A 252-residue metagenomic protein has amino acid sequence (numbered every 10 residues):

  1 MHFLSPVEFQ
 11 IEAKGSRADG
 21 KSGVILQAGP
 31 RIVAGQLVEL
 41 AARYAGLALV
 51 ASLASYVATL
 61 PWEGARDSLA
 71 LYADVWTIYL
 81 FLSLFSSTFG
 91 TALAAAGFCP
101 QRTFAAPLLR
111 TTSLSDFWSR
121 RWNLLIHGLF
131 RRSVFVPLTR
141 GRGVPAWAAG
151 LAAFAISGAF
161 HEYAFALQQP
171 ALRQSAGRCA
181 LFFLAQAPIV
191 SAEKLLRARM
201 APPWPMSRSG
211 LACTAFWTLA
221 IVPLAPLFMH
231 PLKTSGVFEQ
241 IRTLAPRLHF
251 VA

Functional and structural regions predicted by a protein language model:
M1-S115: Intramembrane catalytic core of multi-pass membrane enzymes that act on lipidic substrates
G35-A48, D67-S83, A146-F154, S175-Q186 (+1 more regions): Transmembrane alpha-helices of multi-pass eukaryotic membrane proteins
S55-A73, G141, A166-R178, R199-W204 (+1 more regions): Membrane-lumen (extracellular) interface motif
S55-Y56, A192-K194, A225-P226: Alpha-helical transmembrane segments
L82, G90-A166, A201-A252: Membrane-interfacial catalytic/cofactor-binding modules of polytopic membrane enzymes
S86, A185-A192, I241-R247: Alpha-helical transmembrane segments and their membrane-interface exit regions
A149, S157-L181, A185-A198: Active-site-proximal binding-pocket segments
